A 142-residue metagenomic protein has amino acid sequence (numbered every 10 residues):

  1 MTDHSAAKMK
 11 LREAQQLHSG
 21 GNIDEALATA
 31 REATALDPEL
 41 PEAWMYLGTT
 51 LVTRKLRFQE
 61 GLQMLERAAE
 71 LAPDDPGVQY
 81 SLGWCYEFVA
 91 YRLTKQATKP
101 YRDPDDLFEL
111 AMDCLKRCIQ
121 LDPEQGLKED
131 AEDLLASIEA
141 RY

Functional and structural regions predicted by a protein language model:
H4, P38, P73, P123-G126: Short coil turns that delineate tetratricopeptide repeat
H4-L36: Alpha-helical segment of the N-proximal tetratricopeptide repeat
K8, E42, G77, L127-D130: Start-of-helix register in tetratricopeptide repeats
Q15, T49-T50, W84, Y91 (+1 more regions): Residue-level recognition of tetratricopeptide repeat
S19-T29, R54-R67, V89-C114, K128 (+1 more regions): Structural signature of tandem alpha-helical TPR/SEL1-like repeats, specifically the intra-repeat loop/turn
E32-A35, E66-E70, R117-Q120: Conserved structural position within tetratricopeptide repeats
E32-L56: Short, charge-rich amphipathic alpha-helical segments embedded in non-transmembrane helical bundles/solenoids
Y46, S81, A131-L134: Canonical tetratricopeptide repeat
